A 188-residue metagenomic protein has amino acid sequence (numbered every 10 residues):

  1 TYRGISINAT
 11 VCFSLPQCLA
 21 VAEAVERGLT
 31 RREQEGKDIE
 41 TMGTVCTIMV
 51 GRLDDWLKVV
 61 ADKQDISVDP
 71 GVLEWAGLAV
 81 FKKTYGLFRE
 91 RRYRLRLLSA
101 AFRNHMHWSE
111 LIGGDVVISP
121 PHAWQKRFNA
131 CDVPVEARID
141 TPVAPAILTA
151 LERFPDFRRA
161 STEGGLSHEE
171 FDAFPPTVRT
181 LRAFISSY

Functional and structural regions predicted by a protein language model:
Y2-A137: Catalytic alpha/beta core domains of metabolic enzymes, predominantly
A137-Y188: C-terminal extensions of enzymes
